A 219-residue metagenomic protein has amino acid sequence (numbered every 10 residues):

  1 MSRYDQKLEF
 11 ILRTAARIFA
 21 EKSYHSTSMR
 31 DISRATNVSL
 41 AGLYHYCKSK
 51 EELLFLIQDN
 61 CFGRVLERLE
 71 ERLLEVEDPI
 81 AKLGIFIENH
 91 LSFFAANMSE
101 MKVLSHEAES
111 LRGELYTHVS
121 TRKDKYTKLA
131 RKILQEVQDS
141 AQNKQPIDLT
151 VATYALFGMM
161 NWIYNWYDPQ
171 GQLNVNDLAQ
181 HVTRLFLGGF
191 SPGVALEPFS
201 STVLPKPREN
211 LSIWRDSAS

Functional and structural regions predicted by a protein language model:
K7-A15, I32, I57-V65, L69 (+1 more regions): Generic hydrophobic, amphipathic alpha-helix propensity
F10, I18-E52, L56: Helix-turn-helix
I11-F19, H90, F186: Short hydrophobic clusters on alpha-helical segments that form packing/core surfaces in small helical domains
G63-L66, E70, E114-D139, T150-Y154 (+2 more regions): Amphipathic alpha-helical packing segments from all-alpha helical-bundle domains
E71-A96, T153-L156: Hydrophobic alpha-helical connector segments
L91-K132, Q142-N143: Short secondary-structure transition hinges
S92, K128-E136, F157-M159, N165 (+1 more regions): C-terminal peripheral helix-coil segments that are non-catalytic and often amphipathic
